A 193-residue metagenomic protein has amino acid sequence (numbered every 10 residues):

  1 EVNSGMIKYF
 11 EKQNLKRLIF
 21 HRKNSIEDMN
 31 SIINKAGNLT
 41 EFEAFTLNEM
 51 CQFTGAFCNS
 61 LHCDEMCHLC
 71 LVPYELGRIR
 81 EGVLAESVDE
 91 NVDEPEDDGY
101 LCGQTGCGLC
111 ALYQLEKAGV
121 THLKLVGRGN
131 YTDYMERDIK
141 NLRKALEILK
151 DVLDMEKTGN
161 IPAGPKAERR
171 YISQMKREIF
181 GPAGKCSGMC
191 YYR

Functional and structural regions predicted by a protein language model:
E1-Y9, Q13, I19-R193: Active-site pocket-lining/capping segments in soluble small-molecule metabolic enzymes
